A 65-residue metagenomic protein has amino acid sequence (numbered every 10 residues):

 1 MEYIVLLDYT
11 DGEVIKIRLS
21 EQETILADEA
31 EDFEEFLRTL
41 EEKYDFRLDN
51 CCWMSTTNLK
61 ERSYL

Functional and structural regions predicted by a protein language model:
M1-E2, Y64: His-enriched metal-coordination microenvironments in redox/metal-binding proteins
E2-T10: A short beta-strand micro-motif
L7, R18-S20, D49: A structural detector for beta-sheet-dominated domains
D11-K16, F46-R47: Short, surface-exposed beta-strand/loop "edge" segments at domain boundaries and coil↔beta transitions
V14-E31: A short, exposed loop/beta-hairpin motif centered on an aromatic-Gly-Thr core
F33-L65: Short, mixed-charge low-complexity intrinsically disordered segments
